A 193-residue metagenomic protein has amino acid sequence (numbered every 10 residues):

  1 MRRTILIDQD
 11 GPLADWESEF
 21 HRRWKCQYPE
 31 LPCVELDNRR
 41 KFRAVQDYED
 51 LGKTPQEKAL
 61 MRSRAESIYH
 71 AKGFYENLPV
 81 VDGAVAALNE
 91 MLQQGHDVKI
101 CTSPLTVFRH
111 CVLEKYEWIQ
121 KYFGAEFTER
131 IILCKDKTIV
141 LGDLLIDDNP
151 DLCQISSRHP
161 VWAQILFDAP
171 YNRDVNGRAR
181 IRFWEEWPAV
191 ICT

Functional and structural regions predicted by a protein language model:
M1-L60: Active-site neighborhood of HAD-like aspartate-dependent phosphohydrolases
P12-A14, E19-F20, P104-V107, K137-I139 (+2 more regions): Short, solvent-exposed loop/turn segments at secondary-structure junctions
E30, A44-N89: Metal-dependent phosphoesterase signature
Y75-P79, A84-K115, I119: Substrate-recognition element of Asp-dependent hydrolases with the DxDx(T/V) motif
V112-K137: Active-site donor-binding segments of glycosyltransferases and PAPS-dependent sulfotransferases
A125, P150-T193: Asp-based, Mg2+/Mn2+-dependent phosphohydrolase catalytic module
R130-S157: Conserved Lys-Pro-Asp/Glu-containing loop-to-beta segment of HAD-superfamily phosphomonoesterases, centered on
